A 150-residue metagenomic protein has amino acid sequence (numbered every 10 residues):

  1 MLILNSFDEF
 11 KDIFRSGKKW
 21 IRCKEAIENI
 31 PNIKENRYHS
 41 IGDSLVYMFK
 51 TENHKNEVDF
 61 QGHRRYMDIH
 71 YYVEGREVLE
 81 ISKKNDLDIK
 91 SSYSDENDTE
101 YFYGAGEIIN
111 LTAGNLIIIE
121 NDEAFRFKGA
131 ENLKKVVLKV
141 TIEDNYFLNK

Functional and structural regions predicted by a protein language model:
M1-E35, S40-G42, N115: Surface/interface-facing alpha-helical segments and adjacent flexible terminal/loop regions used for partner/assembly
K34-E74, E80-I81: A short glycine-rich, His/Asp/Glu-containing loop-to-beta-strand
F49-H63, S94-A105, E120-E123: Short acidic (Asp/Glu) patches
N56, L87-K90, F127: A short local loop/turn or secondary-structure capping micro-motif enriched for an aromatic residue
G62-H63, G129-N132: Short glycine/proline-enriched turns and hinge-like loops at secondary-structure junctions
R64-V78, K83-D86, S91-Y103, K139-T141: Short, conserved beta-strand element in jelly-roll/cupin
I69, L116, E131-L148: A short hydrophobic beta-strand segment most commonly corresponding to one strand of the jelly-roll/cupin
I109-A124, K128-G129, V140: Conserved metal-binding segment of the jelly-roll/cupin
